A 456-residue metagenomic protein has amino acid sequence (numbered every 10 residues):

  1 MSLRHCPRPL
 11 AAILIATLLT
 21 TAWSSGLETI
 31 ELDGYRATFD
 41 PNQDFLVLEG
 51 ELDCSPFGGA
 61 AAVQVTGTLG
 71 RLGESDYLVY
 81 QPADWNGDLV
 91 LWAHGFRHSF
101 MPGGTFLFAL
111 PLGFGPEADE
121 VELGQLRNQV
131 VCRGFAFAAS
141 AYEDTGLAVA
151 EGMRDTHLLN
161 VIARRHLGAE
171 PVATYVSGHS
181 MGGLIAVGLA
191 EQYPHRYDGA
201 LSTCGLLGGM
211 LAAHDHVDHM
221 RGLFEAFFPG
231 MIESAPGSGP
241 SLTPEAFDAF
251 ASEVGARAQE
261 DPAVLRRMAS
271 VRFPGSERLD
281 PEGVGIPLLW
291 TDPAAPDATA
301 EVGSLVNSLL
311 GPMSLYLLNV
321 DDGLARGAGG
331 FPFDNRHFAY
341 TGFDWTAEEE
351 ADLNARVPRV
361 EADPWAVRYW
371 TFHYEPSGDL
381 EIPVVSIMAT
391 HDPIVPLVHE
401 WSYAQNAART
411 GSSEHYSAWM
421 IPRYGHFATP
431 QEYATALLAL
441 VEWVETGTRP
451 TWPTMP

Functional and structural regions predicted by a protein language model:
W23-N128, D363-P364, T448, T454-P456: Catalytic-loop region of hydrolases
I30-T66, L206-E375: Accessory cap/linker subdomain of secreted extracellular hydrolases
D84-W85, L159-S180, R196: Gly/Ser-rich "nucleophile elbow"/oxyanion-hole loop immediately N-terminal to the catalytic nucleophile in hydrolases
A139-L158, L167: Catalytic nucleophile-loop/oxyanion-hole region of alpha/beta-hydrolase and closely related hydrolase-like folds
A173-F228: Primarily recognizes the serine-hydrolase "nucleophile elbow" in alpha/beta-hydrolase and SGNH/GDSL folds
S386-M388: Short beta-strand/loop motif that positions the catalytic acidic residue of the alpha/beta-hydrolase fold
I394-H399: Conserved alpha/beta-hydrolase "acid-adjacent" motif
H415-P430, V441: Histidine-bearing beta->alpha loop at or near hydrolase active sites
